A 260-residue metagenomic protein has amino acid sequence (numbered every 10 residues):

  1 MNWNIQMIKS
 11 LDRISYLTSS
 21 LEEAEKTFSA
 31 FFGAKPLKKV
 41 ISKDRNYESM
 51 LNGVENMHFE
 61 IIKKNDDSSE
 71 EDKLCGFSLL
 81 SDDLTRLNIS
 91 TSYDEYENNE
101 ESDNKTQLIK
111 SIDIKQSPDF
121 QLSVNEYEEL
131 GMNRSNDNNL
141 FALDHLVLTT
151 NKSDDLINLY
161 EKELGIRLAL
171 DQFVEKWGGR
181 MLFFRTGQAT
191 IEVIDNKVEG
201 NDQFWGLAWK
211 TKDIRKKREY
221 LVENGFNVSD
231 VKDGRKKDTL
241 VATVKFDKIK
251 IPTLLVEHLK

Functional and structural regions predicted by a protein language model:
N2-Q6, D82-A142, E175-E192, E219-K260: Vicinal oxygen chelate
W3-K9, S15-H58, E95-K105, L148-A189 (+3 more regions): Core segments of cupin and vicinal oxygen chelate
S10-S20, M50-E55, D66-S92, I112-D113 (+2 more regions): Vicinal oxygen chelate
H58-E60, G76, S123, T190: Ordered hydrophobic segments in well-structured contexts
I62-K64: Carbohydrate-active enzyme catalytic cores, enriched for enzymes that act on polyanionic acidic polysaccharides
